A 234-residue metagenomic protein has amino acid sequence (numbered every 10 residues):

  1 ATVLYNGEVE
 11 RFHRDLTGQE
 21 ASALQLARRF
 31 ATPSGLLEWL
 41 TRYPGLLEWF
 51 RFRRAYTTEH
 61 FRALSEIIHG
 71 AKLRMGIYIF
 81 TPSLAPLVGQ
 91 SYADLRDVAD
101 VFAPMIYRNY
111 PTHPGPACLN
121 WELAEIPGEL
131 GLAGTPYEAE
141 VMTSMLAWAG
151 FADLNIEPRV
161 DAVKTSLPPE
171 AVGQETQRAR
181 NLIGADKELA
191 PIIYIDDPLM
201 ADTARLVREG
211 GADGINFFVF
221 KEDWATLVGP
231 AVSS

Functional and structural regions predicted by a protein language model:
A1-S166: Polysaccharide-binding and catalytic clefts of secreted carbohydrate-active enzymes
V98-A117, Y137-S234: Substrate-binding cleft of secreted/luminal carbohydrate-active enzymes
